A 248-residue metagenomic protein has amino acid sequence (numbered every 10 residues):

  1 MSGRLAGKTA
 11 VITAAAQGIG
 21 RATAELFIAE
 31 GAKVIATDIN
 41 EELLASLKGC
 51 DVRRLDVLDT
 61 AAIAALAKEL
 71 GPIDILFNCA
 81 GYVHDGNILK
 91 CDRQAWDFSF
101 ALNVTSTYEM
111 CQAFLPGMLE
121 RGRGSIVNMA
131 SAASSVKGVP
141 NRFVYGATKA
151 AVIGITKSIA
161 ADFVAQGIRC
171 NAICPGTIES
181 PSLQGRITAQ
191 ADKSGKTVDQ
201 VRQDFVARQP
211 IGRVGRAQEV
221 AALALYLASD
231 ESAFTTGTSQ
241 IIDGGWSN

Functional and structural regions predicted by a protein language model:
A80-H84: Conserved NAD(P)H cofactor-binding loop of Rossmann-fold oxidoreductase domains
N87-I88, D92-F100, F205: Substrate-binding pocket helix/loop in short-chain dehydrogenase/reductase
Y108, I211-I242, S247: C-terminal substrate-recognition "lid" of short-chain dehydrogenase/reductases
C111, T148, T156: Active-site helix of classical SDR
P116, A161-D162, A233: Alpha-helical segment proximal to the catalytic Tyr-Lys
S131: Residue(s) in the substrate-gating loop at a strand-loop-helix junction that position the organic substrate next
V164, R169, T235-G237: Short, small/polar-rich loop/turn modules that mediate ligand/substrate recognition or access, typified
